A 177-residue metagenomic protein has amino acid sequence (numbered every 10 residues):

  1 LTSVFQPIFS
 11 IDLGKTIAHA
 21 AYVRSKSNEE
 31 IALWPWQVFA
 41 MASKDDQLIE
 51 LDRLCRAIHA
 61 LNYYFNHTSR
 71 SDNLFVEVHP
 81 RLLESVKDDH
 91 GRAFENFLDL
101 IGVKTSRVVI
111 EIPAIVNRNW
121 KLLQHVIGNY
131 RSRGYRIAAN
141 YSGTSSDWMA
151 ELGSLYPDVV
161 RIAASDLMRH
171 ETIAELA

Functional and structural regions predicted by a protein language model:
L1-A40: Active-site core of bacterial EAL-family cyclic-dinucleotide phosphodiesterase domains
S3, I137, A174-A177: Hydrophobic beta-strand scaffold residues
I8-I11, L83, S142: Hydrophobic pocket-lining residues within nucleotide cofactor-binding pockets
S25-E29, L82, V116, D166-M168: Feature marks short, surface-exposed loop/turn motifs that line or immediately flank catalytic pockets and channel
S27, V76, Y141: Signature for phosphate-centric chemistry
A32-L33, S43-D45, I49: Extended, compositionally biased accessory segments flanking or bridging domains
D52-L122: Catalytic core of bacterial c-di-GMP phosphodiesterases, primarily the EAL and HD-GYP domains, capturing alpha-helical
G102-R169: The catalytic core of metal-dependent phosphodiesterases that act on cyclic dinucleotides
